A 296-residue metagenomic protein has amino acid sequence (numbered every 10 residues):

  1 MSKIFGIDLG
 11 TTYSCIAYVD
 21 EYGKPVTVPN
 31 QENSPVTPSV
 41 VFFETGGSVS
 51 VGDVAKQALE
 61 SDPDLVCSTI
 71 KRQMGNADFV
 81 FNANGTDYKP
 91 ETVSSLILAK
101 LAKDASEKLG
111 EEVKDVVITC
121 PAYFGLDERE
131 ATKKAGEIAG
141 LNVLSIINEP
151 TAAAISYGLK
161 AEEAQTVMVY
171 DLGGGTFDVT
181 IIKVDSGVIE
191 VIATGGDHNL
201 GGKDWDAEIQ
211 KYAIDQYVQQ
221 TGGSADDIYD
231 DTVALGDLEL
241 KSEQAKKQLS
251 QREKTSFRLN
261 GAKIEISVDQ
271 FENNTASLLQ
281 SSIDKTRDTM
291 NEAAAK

Functional and structural regions predicted by a protein language model:
M1-D87, L96, S106-K296: Oxyanion-binding/catalytic loops of NTP- or PPi-dependent enzymes
A99: Conserved cytochrome P450 K-helix/beta-meander segment immediately N-terminal to the heme-binding cysteine loop
